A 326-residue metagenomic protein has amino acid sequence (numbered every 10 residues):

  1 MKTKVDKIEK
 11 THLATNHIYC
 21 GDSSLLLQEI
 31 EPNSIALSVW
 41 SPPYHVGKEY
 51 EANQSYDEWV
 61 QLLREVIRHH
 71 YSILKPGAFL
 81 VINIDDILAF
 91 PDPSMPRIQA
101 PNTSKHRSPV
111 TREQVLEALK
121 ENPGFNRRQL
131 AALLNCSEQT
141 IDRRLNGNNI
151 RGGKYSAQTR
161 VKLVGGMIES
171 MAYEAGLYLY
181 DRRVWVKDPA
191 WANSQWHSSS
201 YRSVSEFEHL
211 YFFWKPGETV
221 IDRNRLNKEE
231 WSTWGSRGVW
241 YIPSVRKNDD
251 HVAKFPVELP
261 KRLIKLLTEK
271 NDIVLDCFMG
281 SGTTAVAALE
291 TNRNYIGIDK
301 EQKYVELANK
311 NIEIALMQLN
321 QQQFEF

Functional and structural regions predicted by a protein language model:
K2-L307: Core catalytic lobe of class I
K303-F326: Cysteine-dependent PTP/DSP-like catalytic domain, specifically the C-terminal lobe
